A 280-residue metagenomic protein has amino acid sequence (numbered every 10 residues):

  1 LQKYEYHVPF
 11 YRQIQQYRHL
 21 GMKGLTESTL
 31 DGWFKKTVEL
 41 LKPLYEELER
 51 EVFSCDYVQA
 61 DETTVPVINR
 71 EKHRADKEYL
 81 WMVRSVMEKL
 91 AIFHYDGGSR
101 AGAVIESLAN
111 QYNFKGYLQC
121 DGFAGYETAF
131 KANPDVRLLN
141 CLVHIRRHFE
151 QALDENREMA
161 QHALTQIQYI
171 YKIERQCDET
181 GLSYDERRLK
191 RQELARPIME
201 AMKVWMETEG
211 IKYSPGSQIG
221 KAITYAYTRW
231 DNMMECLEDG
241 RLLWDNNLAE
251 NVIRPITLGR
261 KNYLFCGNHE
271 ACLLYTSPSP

Functional and structural regions predicted by a protein language model:
L1-Y4, M22-L25, A271: Basic, short loop/linker segments at the boundary and entry of helix-turn-helix/winged-helix-like folds
Y11-L108, Y184-M234: Gly/Pro-rich turn-and-neighbor structural signature
Q13, D61-T63, L118-D121, H144 (+2 more regions): Short, conserved catalytic/metal-binding motifs centered on acidic residues
G122, N133-H162: Conserved beta-strand -> loop -> alpha-helix junction used to position metal-binding or nucleic-acid-contacting
Y126-A132: Short active-site loop/helix that positions an aromatic residue
L142-F149, W244-L258: Short amphipathic alpha-helical "interface-anchor" segments enriched in bulky aromatics
G240-L243, N262-L273: Short, contiguous acidic/charged loop-to-helix segments that flank catalytic cores in large enzymes
Y275-P280: Conserved small/polar residues in nucleotide/adenosyl-binding loops
